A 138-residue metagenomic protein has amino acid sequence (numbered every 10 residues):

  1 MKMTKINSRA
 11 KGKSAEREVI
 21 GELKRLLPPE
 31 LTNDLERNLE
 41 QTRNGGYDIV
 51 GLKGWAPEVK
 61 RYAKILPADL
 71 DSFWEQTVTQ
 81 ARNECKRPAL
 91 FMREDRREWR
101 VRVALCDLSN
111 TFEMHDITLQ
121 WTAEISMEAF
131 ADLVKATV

Functional and structural regions predicted by a protein language model:
M1-V138: Catalytic phosphate/metal-binding cores of nucleic-acid and nucleotide-processing enzymes, i.e., regions that mediate
